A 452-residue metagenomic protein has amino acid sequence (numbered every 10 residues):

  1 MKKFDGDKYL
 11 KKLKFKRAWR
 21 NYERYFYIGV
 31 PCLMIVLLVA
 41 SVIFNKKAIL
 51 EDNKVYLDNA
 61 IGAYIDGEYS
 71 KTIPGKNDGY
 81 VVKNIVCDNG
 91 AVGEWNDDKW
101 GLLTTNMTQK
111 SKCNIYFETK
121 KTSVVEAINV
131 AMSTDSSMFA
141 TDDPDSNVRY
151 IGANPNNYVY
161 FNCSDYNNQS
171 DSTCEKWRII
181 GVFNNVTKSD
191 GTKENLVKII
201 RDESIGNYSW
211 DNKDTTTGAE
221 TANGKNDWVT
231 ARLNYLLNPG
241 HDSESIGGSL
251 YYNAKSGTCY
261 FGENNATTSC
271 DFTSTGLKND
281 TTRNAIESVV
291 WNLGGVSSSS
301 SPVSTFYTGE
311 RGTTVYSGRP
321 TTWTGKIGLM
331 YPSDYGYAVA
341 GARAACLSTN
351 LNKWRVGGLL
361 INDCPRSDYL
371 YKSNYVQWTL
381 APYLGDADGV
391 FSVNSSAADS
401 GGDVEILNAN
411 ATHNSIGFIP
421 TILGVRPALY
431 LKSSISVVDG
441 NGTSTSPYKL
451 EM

Functional and structural regions predicted by a protein language model:
M1-L10: N-terminal intrinsically disordered, acidic low-complexity segments at the extreme N-terminus
Y9-M452: Long, domain-scale functional regions
